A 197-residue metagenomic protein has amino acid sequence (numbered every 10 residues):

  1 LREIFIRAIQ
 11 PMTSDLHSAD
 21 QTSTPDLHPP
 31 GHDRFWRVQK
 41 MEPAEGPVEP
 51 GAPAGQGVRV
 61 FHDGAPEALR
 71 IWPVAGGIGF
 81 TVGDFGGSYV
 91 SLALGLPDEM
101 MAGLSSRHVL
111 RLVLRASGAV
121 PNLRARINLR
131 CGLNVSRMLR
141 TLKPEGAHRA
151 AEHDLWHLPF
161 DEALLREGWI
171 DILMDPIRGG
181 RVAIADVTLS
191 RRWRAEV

Functional and structural regions predicted by a protein language model:
L1-H62, E196-V197: Activation corresponds to long, low-complexity, non-globular regions
A54-G76: Extracellular glycan-recognition surfaces and repeat-rich motifs
R70-V90: Short carbohydrate-recognition loop motifs
G83-G103, G132-S136: Secreted extracellular polysaccharide-interacting domains
P97-N122: Extra-cytoplasmic beta-strand recognition segments
N122-L133: Short, surface-exposed beta-strand/strand-loop-strand elements in extracellular ectodomains
N134-E167: Extracellular carbohydrate recognition and processing domains and analogous Trp-centered ligand-binding platforms
L158-A195: Extracellular beta-strand ligand-recognition surfaces/modules
